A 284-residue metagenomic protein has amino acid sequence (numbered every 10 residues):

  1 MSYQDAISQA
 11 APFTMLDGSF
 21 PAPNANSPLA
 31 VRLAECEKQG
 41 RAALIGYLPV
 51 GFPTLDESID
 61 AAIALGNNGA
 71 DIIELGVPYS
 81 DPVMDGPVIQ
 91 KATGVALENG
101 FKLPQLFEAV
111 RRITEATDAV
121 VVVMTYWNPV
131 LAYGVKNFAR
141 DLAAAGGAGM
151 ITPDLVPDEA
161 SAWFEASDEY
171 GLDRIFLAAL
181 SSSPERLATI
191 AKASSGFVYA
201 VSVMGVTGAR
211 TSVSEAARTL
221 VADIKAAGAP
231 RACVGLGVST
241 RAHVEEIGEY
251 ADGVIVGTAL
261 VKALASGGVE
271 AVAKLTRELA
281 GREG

Functional and structural regions predicted by a protein language model:
M1-Q4, M15-L16, N24, L220-P230 (+1 more regions): Alpha/beta catalytic cores of nucleotide-metabolism and tRNA/nucleoside-modifying enzymes
S2-I45, V110-T114: N-terminal amphipathic alpha-helix/helix-capping segment at the start of soluble metabolic enzymes
A25-A30, E35-C36, D81-I89, F101-A109 (+6 more regions): Active-site-adjacent beta->alpha loops and helix N-cap segments on the catalytic face of soluble alpha/beta enzymes
L44-L48, I73-L75, V121-T125, M150-T152 (+4 more regions): Hydrophobic faces of well-ordered beta-strands that scaffold small-molecule active sites in alpha/beta enzyme cores
P49, T54, M124-A132, V156-P157 (+2 more regions): Glycine-rich beta-to-alpha transition loops that act as phosphate-gripper elements at the mouths of alpha/beta enzyme
D56-I63, S182-A191, V238-V254: Catalytic cores of alpha/beta
I73-S80, G149-I151, V156, A200-G208 (+2 more regions): Glycine-rich phosphate-binding active-site loops on the catalytic face of alpha/beta enzymes
G86-V122, A166-A179, A216-A232, K274-G284: Alpha-helix-loop-beta-strand connector modules within alpha/beta enzyme cores
